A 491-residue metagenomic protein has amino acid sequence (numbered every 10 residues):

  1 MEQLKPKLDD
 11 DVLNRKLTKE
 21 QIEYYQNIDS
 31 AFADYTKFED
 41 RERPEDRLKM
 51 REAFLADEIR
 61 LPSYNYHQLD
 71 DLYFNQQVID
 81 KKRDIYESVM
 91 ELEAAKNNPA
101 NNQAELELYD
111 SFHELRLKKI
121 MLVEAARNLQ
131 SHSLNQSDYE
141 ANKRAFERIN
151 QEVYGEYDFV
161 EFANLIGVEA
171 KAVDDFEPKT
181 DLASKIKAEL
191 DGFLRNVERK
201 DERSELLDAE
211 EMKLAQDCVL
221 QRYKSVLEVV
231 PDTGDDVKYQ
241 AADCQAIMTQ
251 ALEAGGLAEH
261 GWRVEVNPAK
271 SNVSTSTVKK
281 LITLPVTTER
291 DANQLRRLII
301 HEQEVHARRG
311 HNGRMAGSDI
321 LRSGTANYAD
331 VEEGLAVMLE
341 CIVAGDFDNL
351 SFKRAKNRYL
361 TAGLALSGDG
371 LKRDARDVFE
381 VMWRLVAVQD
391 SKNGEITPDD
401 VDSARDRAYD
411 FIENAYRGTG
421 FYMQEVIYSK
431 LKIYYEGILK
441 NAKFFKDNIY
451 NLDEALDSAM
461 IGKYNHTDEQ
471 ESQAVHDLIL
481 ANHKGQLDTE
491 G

Functional and structural regions predicted by a protein language model:
M1-A163: N-terminal helix-rich structural modules
H113-R116, I120-R290: Contiguous, non-catalytic segments that form substrate-binding/exosite surfaces or channel walls
D243, T249, A269, I282-L284 (+4 more regions): Primarily short, surface-exposed interaction patches in extracytoplasmic proteins
Q250-H260, H306-M315, M338-L350, D447-Y450: Secondary-structure boundary elements
N293, R308-E332: Post-HEXXH active-site segment of zinc metalloproteases
L295-R308: Short alpha-helix carrying the canonical HExxH Zn2+-binding catalytic motif
R322-G370, G437: Post-HExxH zinc-binding segment in Zn-dependent metallohydrolases
K353-G491: Conserved alpha-helical "signature site" that marks functionally important helical segments or helix/loop junctions
